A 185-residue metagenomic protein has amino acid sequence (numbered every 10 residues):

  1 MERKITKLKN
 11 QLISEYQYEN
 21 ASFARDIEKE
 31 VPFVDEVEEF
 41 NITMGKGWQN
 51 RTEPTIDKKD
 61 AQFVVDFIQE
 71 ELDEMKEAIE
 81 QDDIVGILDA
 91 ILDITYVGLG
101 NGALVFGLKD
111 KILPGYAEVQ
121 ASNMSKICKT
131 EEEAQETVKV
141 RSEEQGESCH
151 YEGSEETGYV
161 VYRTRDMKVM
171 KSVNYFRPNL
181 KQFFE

Functional and structural regions predicted by a protein language model:
E2-E185: Flexible "arm" and connector segments at domain edges
